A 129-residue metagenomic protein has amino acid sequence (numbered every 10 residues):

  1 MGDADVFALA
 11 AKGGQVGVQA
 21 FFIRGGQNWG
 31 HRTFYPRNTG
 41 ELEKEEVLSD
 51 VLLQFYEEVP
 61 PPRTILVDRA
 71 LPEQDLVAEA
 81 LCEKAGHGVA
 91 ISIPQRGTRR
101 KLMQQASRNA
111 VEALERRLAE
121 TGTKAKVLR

Functional and structural regions predicted by a protein language model:
M1-R129: Conserved catalytic/ligand-binding micro-motifs in nucleotide and anionic cofactor chemistry
